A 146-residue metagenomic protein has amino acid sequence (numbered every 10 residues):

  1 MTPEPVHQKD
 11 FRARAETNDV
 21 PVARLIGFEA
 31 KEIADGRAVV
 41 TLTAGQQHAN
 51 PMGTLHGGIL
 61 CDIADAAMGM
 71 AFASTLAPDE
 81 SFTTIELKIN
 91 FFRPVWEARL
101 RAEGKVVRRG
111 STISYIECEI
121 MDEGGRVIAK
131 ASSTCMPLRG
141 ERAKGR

Functional and structural regions predicted by a protein language model:
M1-R146: Terminal targeting signals and extreme-terminal segments of soluble enzymes
